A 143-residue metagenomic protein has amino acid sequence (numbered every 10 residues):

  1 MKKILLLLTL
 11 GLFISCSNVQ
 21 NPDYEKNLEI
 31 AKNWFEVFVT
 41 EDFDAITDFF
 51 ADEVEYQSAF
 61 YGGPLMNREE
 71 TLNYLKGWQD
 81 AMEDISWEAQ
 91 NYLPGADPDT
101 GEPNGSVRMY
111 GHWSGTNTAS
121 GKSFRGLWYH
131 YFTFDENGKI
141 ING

Functional and structural regions predicted by a protein language model:
I4-F13: Sec-dependent N-terminal signal peptides
C16-G143: C-terminal and inter-domain tail/linker signature
